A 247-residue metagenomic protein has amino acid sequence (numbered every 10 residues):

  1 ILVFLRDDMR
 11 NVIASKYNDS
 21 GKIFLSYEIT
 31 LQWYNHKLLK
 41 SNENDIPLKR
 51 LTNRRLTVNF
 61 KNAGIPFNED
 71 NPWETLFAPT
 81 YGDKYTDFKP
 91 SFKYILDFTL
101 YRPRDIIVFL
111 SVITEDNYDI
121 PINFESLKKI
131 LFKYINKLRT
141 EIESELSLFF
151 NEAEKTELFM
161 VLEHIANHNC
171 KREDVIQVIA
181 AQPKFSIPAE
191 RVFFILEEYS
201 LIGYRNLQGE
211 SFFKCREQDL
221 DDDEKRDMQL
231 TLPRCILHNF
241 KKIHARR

Functional and structural regions predicted by a protein language model:
I1-D83: The catalytic "switch" region of P-loop NTPases
I29, K214-R247: Short, amphipathic alpha-helical interaction segments positioned at domain boundaries
R50-R54, D97, V108-V112, M160 (+1 more regions): Short, hydrophobic/amphipathic alpha-helical patches that form generic packing surfaces within helical domains
E69-E74, A78, L96, L110 (+1 more regions): Short, well-structured alpha-helical segments
D87-S186: Winged-helix-like regulatory helical subdomains adjacent to P-loop NTPase cores
Q182-S200, Y204: Short amphipathic alpha-helical interaction segments
N206-S211: Short, Lys/Arg-rich nucleic-acid/phosphate-binding segment
